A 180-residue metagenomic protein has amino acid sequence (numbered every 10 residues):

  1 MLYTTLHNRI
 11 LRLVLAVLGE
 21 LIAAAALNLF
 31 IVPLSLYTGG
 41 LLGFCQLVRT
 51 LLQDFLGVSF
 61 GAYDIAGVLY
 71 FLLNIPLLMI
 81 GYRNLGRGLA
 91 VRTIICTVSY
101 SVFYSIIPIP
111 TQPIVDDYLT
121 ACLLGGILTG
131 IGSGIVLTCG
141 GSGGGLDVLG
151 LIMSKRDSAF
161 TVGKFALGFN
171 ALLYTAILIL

Functional and structural regions predicted by a protein language model:
M1-L180: Core subunits and conserved enzymes of cellular information-processing and envelope-translocation systems across
